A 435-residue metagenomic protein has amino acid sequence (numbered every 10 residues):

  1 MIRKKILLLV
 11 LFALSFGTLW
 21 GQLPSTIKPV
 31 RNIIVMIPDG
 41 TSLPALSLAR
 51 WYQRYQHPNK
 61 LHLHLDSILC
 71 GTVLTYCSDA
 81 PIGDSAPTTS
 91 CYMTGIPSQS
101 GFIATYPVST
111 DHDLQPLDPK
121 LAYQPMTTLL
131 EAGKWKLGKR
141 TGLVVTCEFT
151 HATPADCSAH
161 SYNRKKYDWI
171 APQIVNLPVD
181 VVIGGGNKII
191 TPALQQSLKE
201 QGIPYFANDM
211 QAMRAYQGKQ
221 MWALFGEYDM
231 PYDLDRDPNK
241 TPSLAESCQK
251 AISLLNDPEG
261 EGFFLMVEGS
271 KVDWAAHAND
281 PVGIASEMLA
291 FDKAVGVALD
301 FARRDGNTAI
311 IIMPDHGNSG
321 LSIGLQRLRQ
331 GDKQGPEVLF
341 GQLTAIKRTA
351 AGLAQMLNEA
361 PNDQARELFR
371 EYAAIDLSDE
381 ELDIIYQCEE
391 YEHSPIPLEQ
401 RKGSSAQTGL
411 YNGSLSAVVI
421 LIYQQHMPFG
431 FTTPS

Functional and structural regions predicted by a protein language model:
M1-P24: Bacterial Sec-dependent N-terminal signal peptides
V10-L11, G17, T88, L129 (+2 more regions): Generic detector of short, well-ordered, non-transmembrane alpha-helical segments enriched in hydrophobic residues
Q22-I27, P81: Cofactor-binding active-site loop characterized by glycine-rich and histidine/acidic residues
K28-A45, R50, L121-K136: Active-site-adjacent structural elements in enzyme catalytic domains
V30-N32, T41-S47, W51-C91, Q99 (+1 more regions): A post-motif C-terminal structural segment
V35-M36, L143, I312: Structural beta-sheet core signal
I96-P172, P178-V179, G186: Extracytoplasmic mature domains of secreted/periplasmic and thylakoid-lumen proteins
